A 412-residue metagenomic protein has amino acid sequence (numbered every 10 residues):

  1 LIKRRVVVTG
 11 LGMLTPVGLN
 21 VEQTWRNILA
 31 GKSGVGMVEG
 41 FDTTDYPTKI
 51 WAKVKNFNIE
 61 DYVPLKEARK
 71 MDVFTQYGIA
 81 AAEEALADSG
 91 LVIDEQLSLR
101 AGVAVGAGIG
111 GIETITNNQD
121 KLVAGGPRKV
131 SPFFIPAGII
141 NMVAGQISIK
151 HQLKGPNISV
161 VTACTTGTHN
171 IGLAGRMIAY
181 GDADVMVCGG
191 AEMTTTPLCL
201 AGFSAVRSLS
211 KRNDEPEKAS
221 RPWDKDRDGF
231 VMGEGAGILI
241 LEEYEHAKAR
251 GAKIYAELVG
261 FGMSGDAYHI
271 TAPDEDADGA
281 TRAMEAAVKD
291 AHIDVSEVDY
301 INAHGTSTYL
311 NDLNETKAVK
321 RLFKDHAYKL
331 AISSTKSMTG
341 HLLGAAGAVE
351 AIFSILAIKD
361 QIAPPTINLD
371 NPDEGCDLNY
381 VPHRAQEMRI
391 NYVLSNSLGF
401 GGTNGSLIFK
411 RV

Functional and structural regions predicted by a protein language model:
L1-E67, E245-Y255, I352-T366, K410-V412: ACP-dependent fatty acid/polyketide chain-elongation machinery
L1-V8, I93-S98, A291-E297, Y328 (+1 more regions): Flexible, low-complexity linker/loop segments at domain and module junctions
R5-T9, G34-G36, D214-A291, D299-Y300: Condensing-enzyme catalytic core mediating Claisen C-C bond formation in acyl metabolism
V8, V21, L29-T162, A191-G202 (+1 more regions): Conserved beta-ketoacyl condensing-enzyme motif
E22-N27, E113-P127, M177-Y180, L200-N213 (+4 more regions): A glycine- and small-aliphatic-rich helix-loop capping segment at beta-alpha/alpha-beta transitions that lines
E39, D182-D228, F261-E275, G305-D312 (+1 more regions): Acyl-CoA/ACP chain-elongation machinery
G78-L91, I140-A144, S148-H151, P156-E192 (+3 more regions): Active-site-proximal alpha-helical scaffold in enzymes
A124-S131, G172, R176, E192-A249 (+2 more regions): Glycine-/small-residue-rich "gating" segment that lines the acyl/pantetheine channel and substrate pocket
